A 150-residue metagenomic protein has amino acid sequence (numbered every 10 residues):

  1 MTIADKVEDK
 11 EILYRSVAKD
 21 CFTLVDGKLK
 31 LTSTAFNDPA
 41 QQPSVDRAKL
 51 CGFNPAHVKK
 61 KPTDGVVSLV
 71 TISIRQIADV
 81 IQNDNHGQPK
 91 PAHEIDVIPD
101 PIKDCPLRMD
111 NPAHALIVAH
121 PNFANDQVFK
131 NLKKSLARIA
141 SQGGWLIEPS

Functional and structural regions predicted by a protein language model:
M1-L31: Short hydrophobic beta-strand segments
T2-D9, T34-Q42, K49-S150: Conserved NAD+-utilizing ADP-ribose enzyme module
R15-S16, V45-K49: Short His-Asn-centered micro-motif
